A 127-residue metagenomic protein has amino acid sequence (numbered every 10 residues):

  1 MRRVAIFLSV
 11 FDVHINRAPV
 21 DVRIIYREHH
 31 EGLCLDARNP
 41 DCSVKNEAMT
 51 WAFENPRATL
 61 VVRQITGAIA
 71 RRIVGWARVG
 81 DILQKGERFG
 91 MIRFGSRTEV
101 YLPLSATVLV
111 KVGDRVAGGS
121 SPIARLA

Functional and structural regions predicted by a protein language model:
M1-A127: Contiguous, well-folded functional domains in the mature portion of proteins
